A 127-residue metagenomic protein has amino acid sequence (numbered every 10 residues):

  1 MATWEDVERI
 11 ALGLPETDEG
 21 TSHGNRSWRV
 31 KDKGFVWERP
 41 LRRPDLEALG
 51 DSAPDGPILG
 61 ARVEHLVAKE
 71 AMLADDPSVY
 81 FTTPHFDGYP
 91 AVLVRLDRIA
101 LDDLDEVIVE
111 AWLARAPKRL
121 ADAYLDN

Functional and structural regions predicted by a protein language model:
M1-N127: Charge-dense, helix-prone N-terminal extensions
